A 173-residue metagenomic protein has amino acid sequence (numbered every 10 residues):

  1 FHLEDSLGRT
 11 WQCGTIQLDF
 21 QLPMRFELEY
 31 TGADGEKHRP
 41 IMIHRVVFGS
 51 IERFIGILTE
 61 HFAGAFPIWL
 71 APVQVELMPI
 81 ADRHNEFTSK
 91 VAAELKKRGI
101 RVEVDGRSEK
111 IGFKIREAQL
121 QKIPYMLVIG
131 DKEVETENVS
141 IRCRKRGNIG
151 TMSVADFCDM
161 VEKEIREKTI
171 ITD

Functional and structural regions predicted by a protein language model:
H2-D173: NTP/phosphate- and nucleic-acid-binding module
